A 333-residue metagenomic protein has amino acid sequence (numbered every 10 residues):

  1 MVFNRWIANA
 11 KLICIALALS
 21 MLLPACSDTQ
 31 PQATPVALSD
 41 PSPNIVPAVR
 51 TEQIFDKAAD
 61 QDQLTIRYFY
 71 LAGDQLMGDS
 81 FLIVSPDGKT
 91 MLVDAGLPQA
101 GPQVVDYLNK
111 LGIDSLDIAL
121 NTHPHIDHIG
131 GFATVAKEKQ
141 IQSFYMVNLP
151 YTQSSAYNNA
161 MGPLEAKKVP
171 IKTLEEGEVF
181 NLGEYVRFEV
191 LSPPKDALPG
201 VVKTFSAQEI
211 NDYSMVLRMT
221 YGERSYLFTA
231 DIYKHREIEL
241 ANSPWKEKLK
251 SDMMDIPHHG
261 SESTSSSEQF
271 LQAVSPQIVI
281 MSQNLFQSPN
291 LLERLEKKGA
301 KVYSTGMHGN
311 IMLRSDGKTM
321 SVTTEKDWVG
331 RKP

Functional and structural regions predicted by a protein language model:
V2-I13: Bacterial N-terminal signal peptides that target proteins for export
L22-A25: C-terminal motif of bacterial Sec signal peptides marking the signal peptidase cleavage site
S27-T29: Bacterial signal peptide processing site
P31-D114, T173-K250, G309-P333: Core dinuclear metal-dependent hydrolase active-site scaffold
P86-M91, P98-P150, W245-S261, S275-I278: Active-site metal-binding motif and surrounding structural segment of the metallo-beta-lactamase
D106, I129-E138, Q153-A160, S266-L271 (+1 more regions): Metal-dependent catalytic neighborhoods of phosphoester/phosphodiester hydrolases
I118, S143-Y145, Y151, E237-M312: Cap/insert and terminal regions of metallo-dependent hydrolase folds
T152-G183: Conserved glycine-bearing catalytic or ligand-binding loops at nucleotide- and phosphate-handling centers of large
